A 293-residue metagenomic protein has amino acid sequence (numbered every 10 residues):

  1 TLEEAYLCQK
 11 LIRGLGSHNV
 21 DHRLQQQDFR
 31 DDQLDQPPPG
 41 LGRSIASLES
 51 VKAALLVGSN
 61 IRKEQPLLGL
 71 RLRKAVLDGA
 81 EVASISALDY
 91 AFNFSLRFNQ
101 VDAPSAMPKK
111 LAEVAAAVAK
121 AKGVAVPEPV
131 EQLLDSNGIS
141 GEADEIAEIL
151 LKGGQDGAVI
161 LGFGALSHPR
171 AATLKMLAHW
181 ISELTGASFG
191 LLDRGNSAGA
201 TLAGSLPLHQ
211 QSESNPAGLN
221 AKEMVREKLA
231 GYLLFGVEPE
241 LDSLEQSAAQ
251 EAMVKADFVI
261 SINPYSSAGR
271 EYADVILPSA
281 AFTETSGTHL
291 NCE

Functional and structural regions predicted by a protein language model:
T1-T285: Catalytic alpha/large subunits of respiratory electron-transfer oxidoreductases, centered on bis-MGD molybdoenzymes
D274, T288-E293: Short, intrinsically disordered, charge-balanced linker/junction segments flanking boundaries in proteins
